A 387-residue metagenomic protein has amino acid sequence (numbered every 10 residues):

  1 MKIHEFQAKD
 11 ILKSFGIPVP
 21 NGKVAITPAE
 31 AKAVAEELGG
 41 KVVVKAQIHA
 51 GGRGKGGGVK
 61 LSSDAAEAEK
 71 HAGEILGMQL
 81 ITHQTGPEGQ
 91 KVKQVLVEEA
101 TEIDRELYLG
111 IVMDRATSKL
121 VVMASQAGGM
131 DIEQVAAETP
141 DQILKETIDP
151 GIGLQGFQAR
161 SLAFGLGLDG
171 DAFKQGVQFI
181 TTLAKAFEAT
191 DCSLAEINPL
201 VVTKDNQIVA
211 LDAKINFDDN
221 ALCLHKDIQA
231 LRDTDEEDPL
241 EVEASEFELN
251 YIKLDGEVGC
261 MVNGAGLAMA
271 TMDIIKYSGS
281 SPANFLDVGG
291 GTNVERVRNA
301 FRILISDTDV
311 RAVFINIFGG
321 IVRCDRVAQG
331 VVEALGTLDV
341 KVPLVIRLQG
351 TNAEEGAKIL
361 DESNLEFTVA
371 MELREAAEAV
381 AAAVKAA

Functional and structural regions predicted by a protein language model:
M1-I197, V201-I315, D325-V327, G336 (+1 more regions): ATP-dependent carboxylate/acyl-activation modules
F318-V322: Glycine-rich, proline-tolerant flexible connector loops at the mouths of alpha/beta enzymes
K341-G350: Short internal beta-strands
